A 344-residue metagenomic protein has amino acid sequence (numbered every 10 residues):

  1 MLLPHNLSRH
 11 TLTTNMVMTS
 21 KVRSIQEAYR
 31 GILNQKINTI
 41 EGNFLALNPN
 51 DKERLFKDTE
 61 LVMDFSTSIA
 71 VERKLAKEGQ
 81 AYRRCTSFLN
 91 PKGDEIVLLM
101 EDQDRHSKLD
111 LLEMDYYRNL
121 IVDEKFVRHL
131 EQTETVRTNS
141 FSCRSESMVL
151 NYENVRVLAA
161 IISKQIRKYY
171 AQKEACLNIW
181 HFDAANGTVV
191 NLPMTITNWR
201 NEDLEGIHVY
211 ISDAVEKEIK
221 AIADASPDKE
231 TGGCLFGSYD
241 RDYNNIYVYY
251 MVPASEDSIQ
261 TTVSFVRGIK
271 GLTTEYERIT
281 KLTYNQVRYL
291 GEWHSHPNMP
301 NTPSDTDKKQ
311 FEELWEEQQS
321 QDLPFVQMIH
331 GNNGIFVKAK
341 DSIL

Functional and structural regions predicted by a protein language model:
L2-I37: Glycine-rich phosphate-binding loop and adjoining beta1-alpha1-beta2 segment of Rossmann-like nucleotide-binding folds
L2-N6, A46-P49, A70-E72, K92-E95 (+2 more regions): Flexible loop/turn segments at secondary-structure boundaries
R9-T14, K77-Y82, L99-R105, T306-F311 (+1 more regions): Short secondary-structure boundary/capping segments
T14-I25, V155-A159, S264, G268-L272 (+1 more regions): Phosphate/oxyanion-binding active-site loops and adjacent basic polyanion-contact surfaces
Q26-T59, T67-S68: A structured beta-alpha segment of the ubiquitous adenosine-cofactor-binding alpha/beta core
I40, L61-M63, R83-C85, W293 (+1 more regions): Hydrophobic/aromatic beta-strand patches that form the interior of the parallel beta-sheet core in alpha/beta enzyme
K57, F65-A70, A76-R83, F88-E205: Glycine-rich phosphate/adenylate-binding loop
M194-Y289, P297-L344: Conserved beta-strand-loop surface patch within small alpha/beta domains used for substrate/adaptor or ligand engagement
